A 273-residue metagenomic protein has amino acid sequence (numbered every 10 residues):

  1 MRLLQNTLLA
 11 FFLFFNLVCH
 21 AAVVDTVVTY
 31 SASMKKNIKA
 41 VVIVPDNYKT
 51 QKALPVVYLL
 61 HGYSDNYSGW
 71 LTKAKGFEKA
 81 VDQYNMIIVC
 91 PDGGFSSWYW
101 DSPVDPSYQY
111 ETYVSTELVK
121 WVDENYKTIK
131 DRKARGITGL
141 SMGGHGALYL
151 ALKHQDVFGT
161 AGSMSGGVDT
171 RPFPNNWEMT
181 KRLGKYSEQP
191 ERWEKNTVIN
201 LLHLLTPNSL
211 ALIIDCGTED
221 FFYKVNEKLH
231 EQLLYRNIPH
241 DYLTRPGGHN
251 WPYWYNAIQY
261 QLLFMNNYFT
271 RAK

Functional and structural regions predicted by a protein language model:
M1-T7: Positively charged n-region of N-terminal signal peptides that target proteins for export
T7-N16: Bacterial N-terminal signal peptides
L17-A21: Sec/Tat signal peptide C-region and signal peptidase I cleavage site
A22-K273: Non-catalytic cap/lid and distal C-terminal segments of serine-dependent acyl enzymes
